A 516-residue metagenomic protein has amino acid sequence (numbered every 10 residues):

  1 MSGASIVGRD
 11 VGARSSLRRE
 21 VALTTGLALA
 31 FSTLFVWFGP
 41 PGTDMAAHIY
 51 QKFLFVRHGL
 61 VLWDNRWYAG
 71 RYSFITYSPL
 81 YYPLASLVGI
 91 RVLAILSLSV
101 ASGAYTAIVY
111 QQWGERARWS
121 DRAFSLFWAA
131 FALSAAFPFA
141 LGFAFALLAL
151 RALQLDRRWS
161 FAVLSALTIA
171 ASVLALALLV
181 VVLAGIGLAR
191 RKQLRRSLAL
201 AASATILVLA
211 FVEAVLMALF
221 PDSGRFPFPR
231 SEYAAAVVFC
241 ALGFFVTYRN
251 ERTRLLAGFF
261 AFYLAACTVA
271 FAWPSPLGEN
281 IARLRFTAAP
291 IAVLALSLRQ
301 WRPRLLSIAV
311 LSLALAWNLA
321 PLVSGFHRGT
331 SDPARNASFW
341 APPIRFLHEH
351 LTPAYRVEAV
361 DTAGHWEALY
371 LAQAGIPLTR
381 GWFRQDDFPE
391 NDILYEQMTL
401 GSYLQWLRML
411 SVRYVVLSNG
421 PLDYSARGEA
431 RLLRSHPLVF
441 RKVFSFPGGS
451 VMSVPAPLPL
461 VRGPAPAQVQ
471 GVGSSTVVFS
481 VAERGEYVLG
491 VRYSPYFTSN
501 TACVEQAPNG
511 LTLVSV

Functional and structural regions predicted by a protein language model:
M1-T33: Start-transfer (signal-anchor) and selected internal transmembrane alpha helices of multi-pass inner/ER membrane
V11, L207, Q300-P321: Signature aromatic-anchored transmembrane alpha helix within multi-pass, membrane-resident enzymes that catalyze glycan
A28, S99, G103-Q111, R116-Q154 (+4 more regions): Membrane-embedded helix bundles of polyisoprenyl
S32-W119, A123-F143, V173, P333 (+1 more regions): Active-site lumenal/periplasmic loops and adjacent helix-entry segments of GT-C-fold, multi-pass membrane
W37-A47, R57-H58, L62, G142 (+2 more regions): Transmembrane catalytic cores of multi-pass membrane glycosyltransferases and polysaccharide-assembly enzymes
Y248-R249, F286-A309: Cytosolic-side transmembrane helix boundary signature
P321-V516: Extracytoplasmic
